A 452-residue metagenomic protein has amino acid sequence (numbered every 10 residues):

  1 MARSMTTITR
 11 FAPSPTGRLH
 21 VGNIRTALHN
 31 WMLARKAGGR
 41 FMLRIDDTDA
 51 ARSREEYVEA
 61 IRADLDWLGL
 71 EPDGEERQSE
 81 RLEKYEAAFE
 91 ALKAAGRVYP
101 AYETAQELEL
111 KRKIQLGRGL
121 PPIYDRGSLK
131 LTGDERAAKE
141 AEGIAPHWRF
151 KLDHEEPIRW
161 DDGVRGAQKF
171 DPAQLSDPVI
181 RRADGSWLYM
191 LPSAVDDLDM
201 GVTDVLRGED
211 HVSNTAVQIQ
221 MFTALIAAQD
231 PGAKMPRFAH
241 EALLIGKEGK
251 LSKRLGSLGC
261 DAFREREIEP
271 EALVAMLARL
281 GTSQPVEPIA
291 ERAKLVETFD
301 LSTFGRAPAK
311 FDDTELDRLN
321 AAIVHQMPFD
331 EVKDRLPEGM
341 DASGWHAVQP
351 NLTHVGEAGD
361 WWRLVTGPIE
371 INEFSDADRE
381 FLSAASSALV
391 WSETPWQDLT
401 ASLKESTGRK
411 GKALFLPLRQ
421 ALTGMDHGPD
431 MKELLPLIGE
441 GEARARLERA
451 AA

Functional and structural regions predicted by a protein language model:
A2-L120, S186, N214-A233, A272: N-terminal Rossmann-like or analogous alpha/beta NTP/dinucleotide-binding catalytic cores that position adenine
F11-P15, I45-D47, V195, D199 (+2 more regions): Short, histidine-centered active-site or binding-site loop motifs used for metal coordination, general acid-base
A12-S14, A145, L416: Hydrophobic alpha-helix-in-membranes signature
P13-L19, V205, L403-G408: A short glycine/serine-rich beta->alpha loop
T16, I24, A50, R81 (+15 more regions): Short capping/connector residues at structural and topological boundaries
R44-D46, K151, A239-H240, N320: A secondary-structure boundary/capping signal
S53-E55, E59, G69, V195 (+1 more regions): Conserved nucleotide- and phosphate/pyrophosphate-binding catalytic cores in adenylate/nucleotidyl-handling enzymes
P100, T104-H240, I245-L251, G259: Active-site cores that bind ATP or allylic diphosphates and position pyrophosphate for catalysis
